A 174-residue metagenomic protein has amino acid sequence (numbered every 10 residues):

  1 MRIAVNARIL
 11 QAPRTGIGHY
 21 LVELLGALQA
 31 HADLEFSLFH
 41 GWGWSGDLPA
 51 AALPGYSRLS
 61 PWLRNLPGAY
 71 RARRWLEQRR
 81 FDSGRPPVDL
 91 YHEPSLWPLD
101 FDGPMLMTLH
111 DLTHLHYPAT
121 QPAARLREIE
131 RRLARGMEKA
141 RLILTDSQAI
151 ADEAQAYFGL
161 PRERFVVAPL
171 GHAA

Functional and structural regions predicted by a protein language model:
M1-A174: Carbohydrate transferase catalytic cores enriched for Leloir-type hexosyltransferases
